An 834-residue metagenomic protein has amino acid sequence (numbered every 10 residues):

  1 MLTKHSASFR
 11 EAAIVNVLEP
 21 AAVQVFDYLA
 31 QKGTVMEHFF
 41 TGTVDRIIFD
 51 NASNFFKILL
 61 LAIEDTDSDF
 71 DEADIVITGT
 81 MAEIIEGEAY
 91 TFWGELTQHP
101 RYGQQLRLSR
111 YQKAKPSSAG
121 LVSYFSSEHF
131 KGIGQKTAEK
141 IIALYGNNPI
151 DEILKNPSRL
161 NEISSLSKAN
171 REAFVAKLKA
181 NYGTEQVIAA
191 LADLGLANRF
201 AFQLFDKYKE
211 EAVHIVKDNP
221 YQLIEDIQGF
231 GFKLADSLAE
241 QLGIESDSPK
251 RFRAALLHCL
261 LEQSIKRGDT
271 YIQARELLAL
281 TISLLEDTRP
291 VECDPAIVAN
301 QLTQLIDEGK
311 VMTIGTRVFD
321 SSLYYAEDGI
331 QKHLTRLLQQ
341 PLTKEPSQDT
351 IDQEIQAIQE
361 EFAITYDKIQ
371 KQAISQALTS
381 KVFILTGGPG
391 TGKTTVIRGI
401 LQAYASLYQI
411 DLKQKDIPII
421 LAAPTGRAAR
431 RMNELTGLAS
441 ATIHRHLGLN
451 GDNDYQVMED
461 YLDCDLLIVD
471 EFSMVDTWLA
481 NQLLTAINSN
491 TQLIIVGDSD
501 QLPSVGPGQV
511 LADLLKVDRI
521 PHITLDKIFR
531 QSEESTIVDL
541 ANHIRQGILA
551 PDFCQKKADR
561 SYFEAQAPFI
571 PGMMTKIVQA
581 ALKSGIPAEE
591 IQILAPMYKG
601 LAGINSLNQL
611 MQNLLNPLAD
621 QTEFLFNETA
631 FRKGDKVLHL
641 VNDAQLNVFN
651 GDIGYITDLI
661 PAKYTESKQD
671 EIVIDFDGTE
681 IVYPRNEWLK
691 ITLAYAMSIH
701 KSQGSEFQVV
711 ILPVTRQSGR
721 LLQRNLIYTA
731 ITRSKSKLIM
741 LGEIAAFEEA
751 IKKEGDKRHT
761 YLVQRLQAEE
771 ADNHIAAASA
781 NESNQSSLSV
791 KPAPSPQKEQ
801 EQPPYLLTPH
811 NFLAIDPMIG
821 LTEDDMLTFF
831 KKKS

Functional and structural regions predicted by a protein language model:
V25-T343, L827-S834: Accessory, non-ATPase domains that flank or precede helicase/AAA+ motor cores in DNA-metabolism machines
T41-I48, A52-T97, F362, Q612 (+1 more regions): Conserved nucleotide-binding/hydrolysis modules and their immediate coupling elements across P-loop/ASCE NTPase motors
R289, M312-L467, L515-R530, I537-F563 (+2 more regions): ASCE P-loop NTPase motor cores of helicases and related translocases
K393, D500-L638, D643-L646, H810-N811 (+1 more regions): Conserved helicase motor core of P-loop NTPases
D463-L466, N490-I494: Loop/turn-to-beta-strand initiation segments
E471, G497: Walker B catalytic acidic pair
S473-L483, L502-Q509: Conserved ATPase-coupling elements of RecA-like P-loop NTPase cores
D658-T665, I672-S834: C-terminal accessory regions
